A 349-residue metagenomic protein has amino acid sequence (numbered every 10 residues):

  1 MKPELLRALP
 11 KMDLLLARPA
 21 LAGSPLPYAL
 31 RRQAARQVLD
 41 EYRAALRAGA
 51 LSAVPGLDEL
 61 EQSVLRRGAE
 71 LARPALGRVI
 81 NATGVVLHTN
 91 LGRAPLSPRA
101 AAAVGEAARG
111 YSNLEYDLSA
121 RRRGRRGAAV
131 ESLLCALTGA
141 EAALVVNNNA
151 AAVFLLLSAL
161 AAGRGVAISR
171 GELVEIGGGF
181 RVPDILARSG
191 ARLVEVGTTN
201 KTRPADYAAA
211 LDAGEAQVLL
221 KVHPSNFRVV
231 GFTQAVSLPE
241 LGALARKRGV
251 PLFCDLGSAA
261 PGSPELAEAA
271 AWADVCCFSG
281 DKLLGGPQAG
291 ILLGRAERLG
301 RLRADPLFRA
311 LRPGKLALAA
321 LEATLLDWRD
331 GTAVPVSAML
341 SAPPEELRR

Functional and structural regions predicted by a protein language model:
M1-A69: Long amphipathic alpha-helical segments
L9-P10, I80-G84, L284-P287: Short Gly/Ser/Thr- and Asp/Glu-enriched loop/turn motifs at secondary-structure junctions
P25-L26, A48-V54, A75-V79, G249-L256 (+3 more regions): Flexible, glycine/charged-enriched surface loops at secondary-structure junctions
R36, D40, A82-T83, R93-S119: Glycine-rich phosphate-binding segment of PLP-dependent enzymes
L39-R43, V85, L283, S341: Glycine-rich phosphate/diphosphate-binding loops and the adjacent beta-loop-alpha structural elements that coordinate
L51-L96, A100-A103: Long amphipathic N-terminal alpha/beta scaffold segment
A120-W328: Conserved PLP-enzyme active-site core in the AAT-like
W328-R349: Structural signature of PLP-dependent enzymes
